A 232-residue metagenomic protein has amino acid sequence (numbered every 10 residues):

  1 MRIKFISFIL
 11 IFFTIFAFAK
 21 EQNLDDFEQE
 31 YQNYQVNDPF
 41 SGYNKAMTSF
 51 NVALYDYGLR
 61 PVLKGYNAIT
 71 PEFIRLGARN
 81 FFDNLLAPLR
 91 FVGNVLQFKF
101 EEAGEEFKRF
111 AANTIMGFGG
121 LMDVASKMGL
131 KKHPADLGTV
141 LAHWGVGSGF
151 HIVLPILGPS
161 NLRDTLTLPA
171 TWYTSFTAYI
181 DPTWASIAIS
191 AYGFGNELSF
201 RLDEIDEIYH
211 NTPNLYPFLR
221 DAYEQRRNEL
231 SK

Functional and structural regions predicted by a protein language model:
M1-I6: Bacterial N-terminal signal peptides that target proteins for export
S7-I15: Bacterial N-terminal signal peptides
A17-E102, A188-K232: N-terminal targeting leaders of membrane proteins
S41, R109-A111, T174-F176: Short low-complexity stretches enriched in small and charged residues
F81-P159: Mid-length scaffold segments of soluble, non-membrane domains
G120-K127, V140, G145-S231: Surface-exposed interaction patches
